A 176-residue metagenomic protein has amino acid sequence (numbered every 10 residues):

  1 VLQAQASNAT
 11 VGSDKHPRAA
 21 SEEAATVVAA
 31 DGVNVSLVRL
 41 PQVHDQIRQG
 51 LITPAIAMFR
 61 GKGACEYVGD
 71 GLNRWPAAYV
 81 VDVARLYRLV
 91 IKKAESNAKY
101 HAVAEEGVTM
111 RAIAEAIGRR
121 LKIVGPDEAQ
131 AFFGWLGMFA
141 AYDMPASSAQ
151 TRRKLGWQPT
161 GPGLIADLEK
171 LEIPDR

Functional and structural regions predicted by a protein language model:
V1-H16: Conserved Rossmann-fold NAD(P)-dependent oxidoreductase catalytic core, especially the SDR/UDP-sugar
H16, W75-A78, V108, A146 (+1 more regions): Residue-level signal for the nucleotide or nucleotide-sugar donor/cofactor binding architecture
A19, H44-A55, G61, L89-Y100: Glycine/proline-rich active-site loop of Rossmann-fold NAD(P)-dependent oxidoreductases
E23-I47: Conserved beta-loop-beta element that borders a ligand/cofactor-binding pocket
A57-A78: A conserved pocket-lining segment of Rossmann-fold NAD(P)-dependent short-chain dehydrogenase/reductase
A84-L136, R176: Mid/C-terminal beta-alpha module of Rossmann-like enzyme folds, strongest in SDR-family dehydrogenases/epimerases
R111, F132-Q158: Conserved C-terminal active-site "lid" loop/helix of NAD(P)H-dependent oxidoreductases that clamps the redox cofactor
P162-R176: Amphipathic terminal alpha-helices
